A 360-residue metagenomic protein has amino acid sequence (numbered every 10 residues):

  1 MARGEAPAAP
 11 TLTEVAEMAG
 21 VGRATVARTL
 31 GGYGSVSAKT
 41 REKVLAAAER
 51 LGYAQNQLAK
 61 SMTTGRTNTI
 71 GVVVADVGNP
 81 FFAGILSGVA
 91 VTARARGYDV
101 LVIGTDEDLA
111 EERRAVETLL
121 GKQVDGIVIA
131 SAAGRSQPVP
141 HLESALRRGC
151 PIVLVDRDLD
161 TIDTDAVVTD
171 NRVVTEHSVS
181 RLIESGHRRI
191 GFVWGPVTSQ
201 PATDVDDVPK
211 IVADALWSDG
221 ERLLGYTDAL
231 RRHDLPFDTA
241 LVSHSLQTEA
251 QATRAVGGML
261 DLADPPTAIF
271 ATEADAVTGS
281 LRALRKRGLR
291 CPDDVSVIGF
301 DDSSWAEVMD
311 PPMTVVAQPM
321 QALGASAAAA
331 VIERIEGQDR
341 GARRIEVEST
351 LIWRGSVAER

Functional and structural regions predicted by a protein language model:
M1-N68, A358-R360: N-terminal helix-turn-helix DNA-binding module of bacterial transcription factors
M1-T13, G65, T69-E184: Alpha-helical recognition/docking segments in bacterial nutrient-uptake and carbohydrate-utilization systems
A2-G4, R50, V91-R96, R147-L154 (+1 more regions): Bacterial carbohydrate/catabolite-sensing allosteric modules
L12-V21, V26, V36, V44 (+11 more regions): Hydrophobic packing within well-folded, soluble alpha/beta domains
M18, R23-R28, T63-D76, R189-P196 (+1 more regions): Short beta-strand segments enriched in small/hydrophobic residues
R50-N56, A110, S136, L281: Short gly/ser/thr-rich secondary-structure transition/capping motifs
A54, V100-G121, L241-L262: Structural motif
Q57, A83-I85, R114, P140 (+4 more regions): Generic recognition of short, well-ordered alpha-helical segments
